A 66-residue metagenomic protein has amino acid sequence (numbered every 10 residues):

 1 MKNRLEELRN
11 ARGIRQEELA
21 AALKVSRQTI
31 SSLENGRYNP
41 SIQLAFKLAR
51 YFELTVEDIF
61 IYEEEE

Functional and structural regions predicted by a protein language model:
M1-A11: A short, Lys/Arg-rich alpha-helix, primarily the initiator
N10, A21, R50: Alpha-helical residues within the helix-turn-helix
N10, Y38-N39: Short amphipathic helical patch at the helix-1/turn junction of helix-turn-helix
A11, F60-E66: Short, charged recognition helix plus adjacent turn of helix-turn-helix-like nucleic-acid-binding domains
I14-S31: Short alpha-helical DNA-recognition segment
Q43-D58: DNA major-groove recognition helix of helix-turn-helix/homeodomain DNA-binding modules
